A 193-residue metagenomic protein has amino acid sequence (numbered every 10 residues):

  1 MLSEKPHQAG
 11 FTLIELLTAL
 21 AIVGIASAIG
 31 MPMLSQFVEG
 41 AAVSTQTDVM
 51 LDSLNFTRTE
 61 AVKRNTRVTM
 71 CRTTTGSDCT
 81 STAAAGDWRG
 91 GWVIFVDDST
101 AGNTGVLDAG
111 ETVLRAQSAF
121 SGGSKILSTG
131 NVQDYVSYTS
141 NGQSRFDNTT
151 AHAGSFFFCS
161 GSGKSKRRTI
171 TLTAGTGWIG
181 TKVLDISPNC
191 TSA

Functional and structural regions predicted by a protein language model:
M1-L13: N-terminal leader/signal peptides at the extreme start of proteins
A9, E15-T18, E39: Internal alpha-helical transmembrane segments of multi-pass membrane proteins, especially GPCRs
F11, T100-N103, T112, S165 (+1 more regions): Residue-level signal for well-ordered, solvent-exposed loop/turn and beta-edge residues enriched in charged/polar side
E15, E60, E111: Acidic-residue sensor for enzyme active/binding pockets
L16-M33: Alpha-helical hydrophobic helix detector
P32, Q36-M70, G76: Membrane-proximal N-terminal amphipathic helix
V68-S140, K182, S187-A193: Type IV pilin-like appendage domain
T129-A193: Cell-surface, membrane-associated systems
